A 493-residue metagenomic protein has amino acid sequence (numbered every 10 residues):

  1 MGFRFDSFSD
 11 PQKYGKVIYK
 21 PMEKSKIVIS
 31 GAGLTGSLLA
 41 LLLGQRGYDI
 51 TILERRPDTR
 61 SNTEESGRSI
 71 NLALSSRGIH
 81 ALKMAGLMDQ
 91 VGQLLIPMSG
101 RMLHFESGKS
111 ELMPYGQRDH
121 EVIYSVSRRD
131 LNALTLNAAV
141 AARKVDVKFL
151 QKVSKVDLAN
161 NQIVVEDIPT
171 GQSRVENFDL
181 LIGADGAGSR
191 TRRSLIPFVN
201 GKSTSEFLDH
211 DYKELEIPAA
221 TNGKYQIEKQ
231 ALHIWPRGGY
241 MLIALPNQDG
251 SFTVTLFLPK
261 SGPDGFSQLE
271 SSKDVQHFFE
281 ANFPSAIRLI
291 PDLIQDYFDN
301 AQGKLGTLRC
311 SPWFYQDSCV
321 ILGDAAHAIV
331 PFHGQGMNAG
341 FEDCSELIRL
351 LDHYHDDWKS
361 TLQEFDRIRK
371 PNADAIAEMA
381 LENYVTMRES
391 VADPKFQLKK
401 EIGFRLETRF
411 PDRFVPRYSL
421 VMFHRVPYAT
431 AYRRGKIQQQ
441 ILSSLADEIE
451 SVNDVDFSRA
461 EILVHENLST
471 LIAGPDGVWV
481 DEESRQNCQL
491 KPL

Functional and structural regions predicted by a protein language model:
D10, Y14-G15, Y19, E23-K24 (+1 more regions): C-terminal helical "tail/cap" subdomain of flavin- and related membrane-associated enzymes
Q12-K26, S75-E216, S272: Conserved N-terminal helical subregion
I27-I29, I50: Conserved hydrophobic helix-helix packing surfaces used for dimerization/oligomerization
S30-Q45, I182-G183, L215, A301-A392 (+2 more regions): Conserved mid-domain beta->alpha element of the FAD-binding
T35, D58, G188: Conserved Rossmann-like nucleotide-cofactor binding loop
G44-G67: Glycine-rich FAD pyrophosphate-binding loop
N137, Q151-K155, N160-L305, R309-Y315: Conserved FAD-binding catalytic core of PHBH/FMO-like flavoproteins
